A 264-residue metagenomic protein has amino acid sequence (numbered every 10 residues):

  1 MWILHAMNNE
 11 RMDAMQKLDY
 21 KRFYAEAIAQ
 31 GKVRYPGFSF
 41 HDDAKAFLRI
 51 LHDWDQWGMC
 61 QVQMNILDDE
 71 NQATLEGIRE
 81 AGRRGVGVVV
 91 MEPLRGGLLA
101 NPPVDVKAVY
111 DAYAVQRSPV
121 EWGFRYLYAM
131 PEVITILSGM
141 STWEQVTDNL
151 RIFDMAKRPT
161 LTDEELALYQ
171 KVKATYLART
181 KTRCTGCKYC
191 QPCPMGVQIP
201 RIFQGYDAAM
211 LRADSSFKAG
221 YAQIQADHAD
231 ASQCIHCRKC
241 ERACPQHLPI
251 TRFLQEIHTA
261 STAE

Functional and structural regions predicted by a protein language model:
M1-L94, N101-A108, A114-V115, A129: Glycine/proline-rich, positively charged, aromatic-decorated active-site loop/lid region on the catalytic face
E26, D53, E76-E264: Structured C-terminal cap/extension of enzyme domains
